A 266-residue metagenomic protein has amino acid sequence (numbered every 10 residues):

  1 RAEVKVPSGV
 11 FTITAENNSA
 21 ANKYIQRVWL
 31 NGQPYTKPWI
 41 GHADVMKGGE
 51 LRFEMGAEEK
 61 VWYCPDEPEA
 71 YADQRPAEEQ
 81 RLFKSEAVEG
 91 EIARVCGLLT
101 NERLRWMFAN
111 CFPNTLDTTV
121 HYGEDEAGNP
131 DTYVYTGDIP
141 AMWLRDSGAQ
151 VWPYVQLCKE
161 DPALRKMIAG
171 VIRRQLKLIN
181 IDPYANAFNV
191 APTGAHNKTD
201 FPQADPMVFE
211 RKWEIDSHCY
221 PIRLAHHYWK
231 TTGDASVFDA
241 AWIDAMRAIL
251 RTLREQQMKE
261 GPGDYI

Functional and structural regions predicted by a protein language model:
R1-P76, Y265: Non-catalytic C-terminal accessory modules of carbohydrate-active enzymes
V4, I13, L51-F53, I92 (+6 more regions): Generic structural hydrophobic/aromatic packing signal, biased to beta-strands
T12-I13, P38-W39, Y133-D138, D205-V208: Active-site-adjacent structural elements in folded domains
K23, Q33, K37-P38, A43 (+4 more regions): Flexible, active-site-adjacent loop/turn segments at secondary-structure boundaries
G41, P68, S85, N101 (+2 more regions): Helix N-terminus capping/helix-initiation residues
P76-R145: Low-complexity, Ser/Thr/Pro/Gly-enriched N-terminal "stalk/linker" regions
P140-I168, I172-Y265: Aromatic-rich carbohydrate-recognition surfaces in CAZymes
